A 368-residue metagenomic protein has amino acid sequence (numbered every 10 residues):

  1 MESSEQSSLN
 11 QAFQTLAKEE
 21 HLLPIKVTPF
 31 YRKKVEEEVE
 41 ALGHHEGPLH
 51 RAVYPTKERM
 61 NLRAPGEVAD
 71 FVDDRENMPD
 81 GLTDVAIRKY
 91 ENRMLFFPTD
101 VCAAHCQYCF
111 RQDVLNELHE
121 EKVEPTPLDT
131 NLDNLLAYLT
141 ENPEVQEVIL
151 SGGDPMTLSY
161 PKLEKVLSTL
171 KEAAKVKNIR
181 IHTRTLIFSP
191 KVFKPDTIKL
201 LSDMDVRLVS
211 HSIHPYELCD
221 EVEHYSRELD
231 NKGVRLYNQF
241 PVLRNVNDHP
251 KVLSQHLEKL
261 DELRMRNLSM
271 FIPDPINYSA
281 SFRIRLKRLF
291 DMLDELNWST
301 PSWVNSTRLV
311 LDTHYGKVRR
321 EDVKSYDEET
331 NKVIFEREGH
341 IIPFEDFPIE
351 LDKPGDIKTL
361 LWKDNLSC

Functional and structural regions predicted by a protein language model:
M1-F30, K34, K332-C368: Radical SAM enzyme core and accessory elements
M1-R88: Flexible, acidic/Gly-rich N-terminal and inter-domain linker regions that tether and position cofactor-handling modules
P24-V27, P79-Q112: N-terminal pre-triad scaffold of radical SAM enzymes
Y31, C106, L268: Conserved, mostly hydrophobic/aromatic
L42, A52, T126-A137, K165: Active-site glycine-rich loop that binds ribose-phosphate moieties when present
C109-K122: Iron-sulfur (Fe-S) cluster-binding segments and ferredoxin-like electron-carrier domains, especially [2Fe-2S]
L132-P143, E147, G153-P301: Conserved AdoMet/S-adenosylmethionine-binding subsite of the radical SAM
R288-E328: A C-terminal junction/extension of Radical SAM enzymes
